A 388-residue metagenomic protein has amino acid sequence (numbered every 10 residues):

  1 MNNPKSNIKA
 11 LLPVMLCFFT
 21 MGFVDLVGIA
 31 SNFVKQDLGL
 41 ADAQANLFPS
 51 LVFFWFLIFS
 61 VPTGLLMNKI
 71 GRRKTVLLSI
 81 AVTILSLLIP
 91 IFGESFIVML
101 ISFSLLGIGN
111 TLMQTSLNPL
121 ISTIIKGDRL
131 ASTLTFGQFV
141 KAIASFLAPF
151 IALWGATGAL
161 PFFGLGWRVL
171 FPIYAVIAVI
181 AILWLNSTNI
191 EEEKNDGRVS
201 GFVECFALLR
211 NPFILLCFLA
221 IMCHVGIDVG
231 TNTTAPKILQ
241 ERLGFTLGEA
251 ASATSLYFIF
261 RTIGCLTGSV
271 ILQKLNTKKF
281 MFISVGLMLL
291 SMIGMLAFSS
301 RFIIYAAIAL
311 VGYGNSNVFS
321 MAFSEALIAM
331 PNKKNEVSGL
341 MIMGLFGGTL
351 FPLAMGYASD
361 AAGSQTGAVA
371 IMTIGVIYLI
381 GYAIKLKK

Functional and structural regions predicted by a protein language model:
K9-L40, N118, T231-P236: Extracytoplasmic
V27-G28, R210-S255, I259-C265: Extracytoplasmic gate region of multi-pass secondary transporters
G39, G71, F92-I97, G244 (+3 more regions): Helix-breaking motifs and short loop linkers at transmembrane-helix boundaries and internal kinks in secondary membrane
S50-L65, S255-T267: Central cavity-lining transmembrane alpha-helices of secondary-active solute carriers, predominantly the Major
I58-I97: Conserved MFS/SLC helix-loop-helix module at the cytosolic interface between two early adjacent transmembrane helices
K74-L88, K279-G294: Structural signature of the two symmetry-related core transmembrane helices
S102-F139: Cytoplasmic helix-loop-helix junction between adjacent transmembrane helices in 12-TM secondary transporters
D128, T133-N189: Helix-loop-helix hairpin linking two adjacent transmembrane segments in secondary transporters
